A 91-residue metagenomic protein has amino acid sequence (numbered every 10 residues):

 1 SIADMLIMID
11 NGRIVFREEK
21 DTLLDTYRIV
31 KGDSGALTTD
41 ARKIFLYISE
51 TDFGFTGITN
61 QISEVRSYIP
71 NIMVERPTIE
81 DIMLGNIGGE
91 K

Functional and structural regions predicted by a protein language model:
S1-T59: ABC transporter nucleotide-binding domain
F53-K91: C-terminal coupling/interaction segments
